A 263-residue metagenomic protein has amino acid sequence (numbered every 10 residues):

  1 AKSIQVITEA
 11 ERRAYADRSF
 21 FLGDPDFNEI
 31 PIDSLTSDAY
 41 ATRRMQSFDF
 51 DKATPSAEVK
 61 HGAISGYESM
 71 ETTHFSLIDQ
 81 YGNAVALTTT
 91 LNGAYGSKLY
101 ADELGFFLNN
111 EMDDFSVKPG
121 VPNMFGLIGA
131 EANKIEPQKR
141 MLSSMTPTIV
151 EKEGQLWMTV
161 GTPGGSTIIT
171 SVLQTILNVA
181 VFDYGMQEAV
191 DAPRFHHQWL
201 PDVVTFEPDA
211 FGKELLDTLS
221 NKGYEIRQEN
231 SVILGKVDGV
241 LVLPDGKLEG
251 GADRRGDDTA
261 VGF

Functional and structural regions predicted by a protein language model:
A1-L91, Y100-L104, E111, P119-P122 (+2 more regions): Internal maturation/activation junctions in enzymes
S47, D51-E58, S69-M70, F211-F263: Cofactor-centric catalytic regions
D79, V150-E151, W157: Extended hydrophobic
N83-K152, F182, M186: Active-site rim segments in enzyme catalytic domains, especially the processed small/beta chain of N-terminal
K139, V181-V232: Extended C-terminal subregions enriched in glycine
T162-Y184: Alpha-helical support elements that line or immediately flank enzyme active sites and cofactor-binding pockets
